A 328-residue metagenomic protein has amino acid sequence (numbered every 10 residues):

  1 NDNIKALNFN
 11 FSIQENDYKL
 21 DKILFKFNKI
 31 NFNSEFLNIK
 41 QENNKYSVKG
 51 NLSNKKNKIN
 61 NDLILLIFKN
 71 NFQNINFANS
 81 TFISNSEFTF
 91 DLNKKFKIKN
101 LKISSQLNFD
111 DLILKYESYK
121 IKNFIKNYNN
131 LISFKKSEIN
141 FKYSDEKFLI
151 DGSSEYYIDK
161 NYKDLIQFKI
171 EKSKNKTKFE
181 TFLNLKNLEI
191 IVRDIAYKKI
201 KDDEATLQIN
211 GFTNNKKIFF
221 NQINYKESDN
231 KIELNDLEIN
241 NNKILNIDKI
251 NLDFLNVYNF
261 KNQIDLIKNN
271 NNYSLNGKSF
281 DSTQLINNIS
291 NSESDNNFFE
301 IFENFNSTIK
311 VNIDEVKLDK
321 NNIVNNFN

Functional and structural regions predicted by a protein language model:
N1-N328: Membrane-proximal interfacial segments on either side of biological membranes
